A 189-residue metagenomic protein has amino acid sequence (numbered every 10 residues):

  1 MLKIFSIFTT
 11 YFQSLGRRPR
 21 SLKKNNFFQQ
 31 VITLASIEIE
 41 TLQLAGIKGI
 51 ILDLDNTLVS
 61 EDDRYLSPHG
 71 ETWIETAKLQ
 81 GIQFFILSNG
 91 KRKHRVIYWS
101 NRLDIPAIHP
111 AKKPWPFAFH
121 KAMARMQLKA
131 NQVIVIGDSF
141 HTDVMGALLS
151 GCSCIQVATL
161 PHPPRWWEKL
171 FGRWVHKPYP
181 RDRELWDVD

Functional and structural regions predicted by a protein language model:
L2-L52, V59-R64, P68-L87, K91-V135 (+1 more regions): Asp-based, Mg2+/Mn2+-dependent phosphohydrolase catalytic module
